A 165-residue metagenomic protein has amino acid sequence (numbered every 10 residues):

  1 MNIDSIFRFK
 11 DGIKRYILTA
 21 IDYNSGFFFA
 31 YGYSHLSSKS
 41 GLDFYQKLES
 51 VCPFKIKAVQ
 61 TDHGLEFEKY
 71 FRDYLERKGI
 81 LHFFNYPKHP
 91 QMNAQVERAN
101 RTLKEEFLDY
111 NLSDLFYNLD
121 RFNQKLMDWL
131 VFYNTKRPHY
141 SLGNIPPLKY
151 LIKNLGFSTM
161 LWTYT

Functional and structural regions predicted by a protein language model:
M1-I21, F27, S40-D43, F54 (+1 more regions): Mobile-element integrase/transposase regions, centering on the N-terminal DNA-binding/Zn-coordinating module
D4, A20, G26, Y45 (+8 more regions): Mobile genetic element proteins and their domesticated derivatives, centered on retroelements and DNA transposons
F27-Y31, F83-N85, D109-Y110: Short small-residue beta-strand/loop micro-motif enriched in glycine and branched aliphatics
Y31-P53: Active-site beta-loop-alpha junctions of metal-dependent nucleic acid enzymes, especially the RNase H-like/DDE
F54-F67, G143-L148: Acidic/histidine-rich, metal-coordinating catalytic segments
A58-H63, R77-Q95, L112-Y117: RNase H-like polynucleotidyl transferase catalytic core
K69, K78, T102-T165: C-terminal domain-tail junction helix/linker
F71-D73: Short amphipathic alpha-helical segments
